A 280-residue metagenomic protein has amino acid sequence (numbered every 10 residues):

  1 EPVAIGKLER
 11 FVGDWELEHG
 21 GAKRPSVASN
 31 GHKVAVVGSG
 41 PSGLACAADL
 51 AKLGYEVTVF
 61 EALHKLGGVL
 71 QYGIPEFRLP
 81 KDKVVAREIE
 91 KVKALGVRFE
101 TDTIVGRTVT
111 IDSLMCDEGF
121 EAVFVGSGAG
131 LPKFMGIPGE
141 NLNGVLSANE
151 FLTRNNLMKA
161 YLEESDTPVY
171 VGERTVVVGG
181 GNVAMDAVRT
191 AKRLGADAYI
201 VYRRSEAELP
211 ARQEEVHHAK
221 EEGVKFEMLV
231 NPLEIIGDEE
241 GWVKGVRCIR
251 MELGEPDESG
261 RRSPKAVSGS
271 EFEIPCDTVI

Functional and structural regions predicted by a protein language model:
E1-P25, H64, P138-N149: Non-heme iron-sulfur electron-transfer modules
E16-V34, T153-G172: A short, basic/flexible loop-to-alpha-helix module at the beginning of a structural domain
H32-T58, A184-K192: N-terminal Rossmann-like FAD-binding beta1-loop-alpha1 element of flavoenzymes
S42, K65, G130, V183 (+1 more regions): Conserved Rossmann-like nucleotide-cofactor binding loop
Y55-Q71, A198-A207: Glycine-rich FAD pyrophosphate-binding loop
G73-R78: Short glycine-enriched, charge-decorated loop/helix-capping segments at active-site entrances that position
V84-K133, E140, S147-E150, N156-D166 (+2 more regions): A Rossmann-like FAD-binding core segment of flavoenzymes
